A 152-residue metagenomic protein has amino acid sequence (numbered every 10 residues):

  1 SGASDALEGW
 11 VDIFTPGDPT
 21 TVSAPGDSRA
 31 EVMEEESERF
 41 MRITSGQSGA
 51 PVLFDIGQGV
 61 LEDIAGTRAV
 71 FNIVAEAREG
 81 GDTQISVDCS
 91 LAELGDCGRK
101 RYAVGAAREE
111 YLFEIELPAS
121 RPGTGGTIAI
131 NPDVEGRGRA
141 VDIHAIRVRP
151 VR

Functional and structural regions predicted by a protein language model:
S1-D27, R152: Extracellular carbohydrate-recognition regions
E31-P51: Short carbohydrate-recognition loop motifs
Q58-G80, F113: Extra-cytoplasmic beta-strand recognition segments
A75-A77, C89, L117, P132: Short beta-strand segments enriched in hydrophobic/aromatic residues within well-folded beta-rich domains
G80-S90: Beta-strand acidic-aromatic groove motif in beta-rich domains, primarily in extracellular
L91-G95, R152: Solvent-exposed strand-loop boundary residues in beta-sheet-rich modules
L94-G125: Extracellular carbohydrate recognition and processing domains and analogous Trp-centered ligand-binding platforms
F113-R152: Extracellular beta-strand ligand-recognition surfaces/modules
